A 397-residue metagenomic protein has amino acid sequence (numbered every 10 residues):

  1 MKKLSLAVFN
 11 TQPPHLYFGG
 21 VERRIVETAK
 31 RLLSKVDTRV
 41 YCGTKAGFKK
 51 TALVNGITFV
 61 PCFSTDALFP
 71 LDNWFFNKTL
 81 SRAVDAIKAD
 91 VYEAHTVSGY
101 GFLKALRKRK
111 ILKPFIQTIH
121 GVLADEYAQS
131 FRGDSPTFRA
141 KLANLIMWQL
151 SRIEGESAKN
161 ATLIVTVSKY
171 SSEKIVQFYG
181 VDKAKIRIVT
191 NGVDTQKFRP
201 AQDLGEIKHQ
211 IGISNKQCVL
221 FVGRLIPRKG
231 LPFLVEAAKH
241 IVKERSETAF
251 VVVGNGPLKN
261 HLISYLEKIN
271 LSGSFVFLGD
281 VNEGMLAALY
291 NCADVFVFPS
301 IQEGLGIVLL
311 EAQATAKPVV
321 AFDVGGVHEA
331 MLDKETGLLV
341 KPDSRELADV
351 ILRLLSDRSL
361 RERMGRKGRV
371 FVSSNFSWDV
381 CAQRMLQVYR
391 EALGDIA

Functional and structural regions predicted by a protein language model:
R23, E27, Q217-H240, F250 (+1 more regions): A conserved mid-protein helix/loop that constitutes part of the nucleotide-sugar donor-binding site
K110-G155, Q196: Acceptor-binding helix/loop patch of EC 2.4 sugar-transfer enzymes, predominantly nucleotide-sugar-dependent
Y170, G192: Carbohydrate-associated surface elements
I263-V281: Nucleotide-activated donor-binding/catalytic signature segment of Leloir-type glycosyltransferases, i.e., the conserved
D280-V281, A288-A293: Short alpha-helical donor nucleotide-sugar binding micro-motif in glycosyltransferases
I301: Aromatic "clamp/platform" in nucleotide-sugar-dependent glycosyltransferases that forms part of the donor/acceptor
L309, P318-A321, M331: Short hydrophobic beta-strand element within catalytic cores of glycosyltransferases and related nucleotide-activated
D333-K334, L338-R345, R353-S359: Conserved acidic donor-binding segment of nucleotide-sugar-dependent glycosyltransferases
